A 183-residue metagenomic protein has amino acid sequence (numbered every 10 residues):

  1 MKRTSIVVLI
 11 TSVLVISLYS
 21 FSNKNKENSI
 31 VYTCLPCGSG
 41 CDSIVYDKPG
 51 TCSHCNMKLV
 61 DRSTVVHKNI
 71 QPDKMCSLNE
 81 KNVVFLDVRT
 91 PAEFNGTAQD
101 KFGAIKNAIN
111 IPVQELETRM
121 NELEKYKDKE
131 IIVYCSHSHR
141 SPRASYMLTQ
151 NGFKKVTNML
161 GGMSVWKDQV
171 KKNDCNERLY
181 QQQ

Functional and structural regions predicted by a protein language model:
K2-S5, L18-G38, D42-D73, L78-K81 (+2 more regions): Rhodanese-like catalytic fold shared by cysteine-dependent sulfurtransferases and DSP/PTP-type phosphatases
V8-S17: Bacterial N-terminal signal peptides
V84-R89: Short hydrophobic beta-strand that contains or immediately precedes a catalytic carboxylate
Y134: Short, surface-exposed ligand- or partner-binding patches at beta-edge/loop junctions that are enriched in aromatics
